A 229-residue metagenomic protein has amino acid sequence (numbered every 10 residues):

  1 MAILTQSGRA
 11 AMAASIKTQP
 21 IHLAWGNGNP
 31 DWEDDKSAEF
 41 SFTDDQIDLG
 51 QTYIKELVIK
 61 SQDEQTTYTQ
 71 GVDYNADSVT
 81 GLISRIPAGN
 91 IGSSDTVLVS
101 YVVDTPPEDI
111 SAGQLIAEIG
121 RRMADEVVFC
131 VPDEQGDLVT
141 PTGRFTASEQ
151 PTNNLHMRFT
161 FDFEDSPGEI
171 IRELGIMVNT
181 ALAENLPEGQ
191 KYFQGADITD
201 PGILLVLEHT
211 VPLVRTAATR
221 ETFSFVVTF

Functional and structural regions predicted by a protein language model:
M1-D34: Polar/acidic, low-complexity leader/linker segments enriched in S/T/G and N/D
L23-G28, K60-Q62, M177-A181: Predominantly extracellular/luminal cell-surface or secreted proteins
N29-P151: Extended beta-strand solenoid/passenger and fiber regions
D44-D48, F159-S166: Short amphipathic, basic-aromatic surface patches that mediate peripheral association with negatively charged
T52-I54, S166-L174: Short coil-to-beta strand junction motifs in C2/discoidin
T146-M157, R220: Contiguous beta-strand segments within globular domains
F163-G168, T180-L182: Conserved helix-adjacent loop modules within structured domains
T180-F229: Extended, well-folded interaction surfaces typified by the phenylalanyl-tRNA synthetase beta subunit core
